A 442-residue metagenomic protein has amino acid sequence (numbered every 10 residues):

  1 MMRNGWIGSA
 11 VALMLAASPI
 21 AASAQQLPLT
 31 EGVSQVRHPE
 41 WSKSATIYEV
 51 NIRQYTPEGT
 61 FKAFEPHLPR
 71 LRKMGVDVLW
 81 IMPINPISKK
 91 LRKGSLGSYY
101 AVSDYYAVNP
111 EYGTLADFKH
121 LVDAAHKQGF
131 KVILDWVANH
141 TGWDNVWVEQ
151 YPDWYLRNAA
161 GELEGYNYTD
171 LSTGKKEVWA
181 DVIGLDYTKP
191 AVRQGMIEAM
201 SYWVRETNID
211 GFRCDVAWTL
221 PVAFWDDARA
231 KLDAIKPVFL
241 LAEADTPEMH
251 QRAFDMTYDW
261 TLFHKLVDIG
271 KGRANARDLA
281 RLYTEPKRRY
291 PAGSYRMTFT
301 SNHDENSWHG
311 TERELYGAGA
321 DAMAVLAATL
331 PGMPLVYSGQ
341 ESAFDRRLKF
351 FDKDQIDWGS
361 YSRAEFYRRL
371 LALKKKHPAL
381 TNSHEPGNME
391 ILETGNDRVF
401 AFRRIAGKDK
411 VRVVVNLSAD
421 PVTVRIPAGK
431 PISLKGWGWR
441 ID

Functional and structural regions predicted by a protein language model:
G8-S18: Bacterial N-terminal signal peptides
Q25-E31, Q35, A199-S201, R205 (+8 more regions): Active-site-proximal helices and loops of the catalytic beta/alpha 8
L27-I47, R53-K62, P66-D77, P83-T207 (+1 more regions): Substrate-binding/active-site clefts of carbohydrate-active enzymes
V50, L71, I81, Y105 (+12 more regions): Conserved, mostly hydrophobic/aromatic
W80-G94, D135-N145, D215-P221, E243-E248 (+2 more regions): Short, solvent-exposed turn/loop segments enriched in Gly/Ser/Thr/Pro and often Arg
P291-L315: Active-site clefts of carbohydrate-active enzymes
E390-P427: Carbohydrate-binding surface patches
S418-D442: C-terminal beta-sandwich/jelly-roll accessory domains of carbohydrate-active enzymes
